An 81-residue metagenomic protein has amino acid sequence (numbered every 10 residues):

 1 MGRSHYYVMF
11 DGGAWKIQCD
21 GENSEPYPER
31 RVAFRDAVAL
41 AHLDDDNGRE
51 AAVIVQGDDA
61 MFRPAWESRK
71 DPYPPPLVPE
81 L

Functional and structural regions predicted by a protein language model:
M1, E80-L81: Classical N-terminal secretory signal peptides
M1-N23: Short aromatic-glycine-(Arg/Gly/Cys) micro-motifs in beta-strand/loop hairpins
S4, E25, F62-P64: Short beta-strand segments
E22-E25, A33, K70-D71: Short, surface-exposed beta-strand-loop junctions and turns on beta-sheet-rich folds
Y27-R30, P74-P76: A short, polar/proline- and glycine-enriched secondary-structure boundary/capping micro-motif
P28-D46, E50: A short, charged, amphipathic alpha-helix used as a generic interaction element across diverse proteins
D46-E80: Short, mixed-charge low-complexity intrinsically disordered segments
